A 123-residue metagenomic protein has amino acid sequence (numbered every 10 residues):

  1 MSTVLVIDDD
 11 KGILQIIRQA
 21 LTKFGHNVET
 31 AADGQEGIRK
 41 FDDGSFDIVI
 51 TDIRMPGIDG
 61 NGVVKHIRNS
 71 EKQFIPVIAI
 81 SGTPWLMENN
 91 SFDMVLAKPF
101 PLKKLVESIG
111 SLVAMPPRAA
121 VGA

Functional and structural regions predicted by a protein language model:
Q15-K23: Charged docking surfaces used in two-component/phosphorelay signaling
T30-I48: Acidic, metal-coordinating helix/loop segments flanking the phosphotransfer/catalytic sites of two-component signaling
D33-E36, D59-V63: Acidic catalytic/metal-coordinating carboxylates
S45-D47, E71-P76: His-Asp phosphorelay/catalytic-motif detector in bacterial-type signaling
D52: Active-site residues of response regulator receiver
M55: Receiver (REC) domain active-site loop signature in two-component systems and cognate sites in sensor histidine kinases
I80-S81: Hydrophobic/aromatic residues positioned on beta-strands within the core alpha/beta folds
F100-V113, V121-G122: C-terminal output helix
